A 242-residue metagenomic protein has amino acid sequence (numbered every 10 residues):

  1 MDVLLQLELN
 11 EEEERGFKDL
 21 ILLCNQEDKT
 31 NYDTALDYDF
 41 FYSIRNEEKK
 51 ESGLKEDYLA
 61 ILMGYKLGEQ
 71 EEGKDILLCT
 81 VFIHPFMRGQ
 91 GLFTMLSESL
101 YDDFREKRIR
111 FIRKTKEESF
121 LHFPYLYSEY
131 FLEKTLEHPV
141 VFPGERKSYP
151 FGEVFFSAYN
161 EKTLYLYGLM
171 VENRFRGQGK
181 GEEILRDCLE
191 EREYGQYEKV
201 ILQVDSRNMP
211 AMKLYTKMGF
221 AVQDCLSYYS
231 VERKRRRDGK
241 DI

Functional and structural regions predicted by a protein language model:
M1-L36, L136-P150: Short amphipathic alpha-helix that is part of the acyltransferase structural core
N31-E47, L62-K74, G152-L164, L169: A conserved beta-strand-loop-helix scaffold within acyl/acetyltransferase catalytic domains
E56-A60, P150-G152, P210: Glycine-rich acetyl-CoA-binding "A-motif" of GNAT/NAT acetyltransferases
I76, D102-E117, R192-Q203: Conserved GNAT acetyl-CoA-binding A-motif
L78-G89, L169-R176, D205: A short, internal acetyl-CoA/4′-phosphopantetheine-binding micro-motif in the GNAT/acyltransferase core
G89-D102, V171, G177-E190, Y194 (+1 more regions): Conserved acetyl-CoA-binding loop-helix of GNAT-fold acetyltransferases
T94, E106-F111, T115-K134, E182 (+1 more regions): Conserved active-site alpha-helix within GNAT-family acetyltransferase domains
S128-E145, E198, Q203-M209, A221-I242: C-terminal "cap" of GNAT-fold acetyltransferases
